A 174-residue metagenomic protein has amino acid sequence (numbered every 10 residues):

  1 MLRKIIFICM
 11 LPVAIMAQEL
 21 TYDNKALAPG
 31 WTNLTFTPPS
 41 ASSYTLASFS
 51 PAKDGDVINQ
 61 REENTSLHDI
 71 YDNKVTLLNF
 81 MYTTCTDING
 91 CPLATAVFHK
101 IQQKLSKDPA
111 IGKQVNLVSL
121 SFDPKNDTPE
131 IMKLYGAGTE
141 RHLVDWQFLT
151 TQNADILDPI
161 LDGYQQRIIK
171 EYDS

Functional and structural regions predicted by a protein language model:
M1-I58: N-terminal targeting signals for export/organelle localization
A47, L67-D69, P109: Short secondary-structure boundary/capping segments
S50-A52, I70-L77, G112-V115, D127: Extracytoplasmic
A52, L143-W146, E171-D173: A local structural motif
S66-F98, L117: Short active-site neighborhood of thiol/selenol oxidoreductases, capturing the structured segment around
L93-I160: Structural microenvironment flanking redox-active thiols in thiol-disulfide oxidoreductases
N153-S174: Thiol/disulfide oxidoreductase modules built on the thioredoxin-like
